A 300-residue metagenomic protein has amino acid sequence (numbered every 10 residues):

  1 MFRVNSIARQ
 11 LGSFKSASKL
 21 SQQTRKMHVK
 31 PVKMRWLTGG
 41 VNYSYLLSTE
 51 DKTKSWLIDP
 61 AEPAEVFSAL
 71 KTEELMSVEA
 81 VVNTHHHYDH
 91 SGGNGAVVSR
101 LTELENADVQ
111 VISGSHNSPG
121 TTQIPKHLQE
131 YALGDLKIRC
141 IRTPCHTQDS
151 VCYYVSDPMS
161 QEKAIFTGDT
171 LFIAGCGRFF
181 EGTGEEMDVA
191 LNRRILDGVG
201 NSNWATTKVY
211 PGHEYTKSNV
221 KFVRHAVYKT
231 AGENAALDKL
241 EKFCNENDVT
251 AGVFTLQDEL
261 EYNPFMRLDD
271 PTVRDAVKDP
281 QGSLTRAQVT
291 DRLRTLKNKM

Functional and structural regions predicted by a protein language model:
F2-Q22, R193-K208, Y215-M300: Accessory terminal helices/loops
Q23-M76, Y153-T167: Conserved beta-strand hairpin/beta-sheet module of binuclear metal-dependent hydrolase folds, prominently
L47, D59, H85, V97 (+6 more regions): Divalent metal-coordination and catalytic microenvironments
S55, E62-R142, S156, Q161-K163: Active-site HxH/HxHxD metal-binding segment of metal-dependent hydrolases
P60-E62, H86, H116-N117, C145-T147 (+5 more regions): Active-site metal-binding loops of divalent metal-dependent hydrolases
G92-G93, V97, C152-Y153, C176 (+1 more regions): Active-site-flanking alpha-helical
D135-Y154, G168, R178-F179: Pocket-forming structural segment of enzyme catalytic cores
G182-L191: Charged helix-capping and loop-helix junction motifs
